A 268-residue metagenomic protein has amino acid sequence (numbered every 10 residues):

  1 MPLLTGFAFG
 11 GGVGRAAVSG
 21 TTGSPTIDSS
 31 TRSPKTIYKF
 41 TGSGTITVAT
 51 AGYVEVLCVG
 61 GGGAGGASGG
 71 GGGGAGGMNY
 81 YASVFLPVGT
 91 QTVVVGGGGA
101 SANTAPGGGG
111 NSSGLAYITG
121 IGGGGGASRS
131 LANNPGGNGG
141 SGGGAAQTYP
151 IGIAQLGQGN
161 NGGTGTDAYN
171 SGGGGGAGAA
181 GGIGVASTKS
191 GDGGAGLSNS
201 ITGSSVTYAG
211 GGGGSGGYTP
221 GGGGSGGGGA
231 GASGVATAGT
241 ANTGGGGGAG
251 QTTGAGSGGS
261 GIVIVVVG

Functional and structural regions predicted by a protein language model:
P2-T47, Y53-G268: Low-complexity, glycine/proline-biased repetitive segments and flexible coils/loops
